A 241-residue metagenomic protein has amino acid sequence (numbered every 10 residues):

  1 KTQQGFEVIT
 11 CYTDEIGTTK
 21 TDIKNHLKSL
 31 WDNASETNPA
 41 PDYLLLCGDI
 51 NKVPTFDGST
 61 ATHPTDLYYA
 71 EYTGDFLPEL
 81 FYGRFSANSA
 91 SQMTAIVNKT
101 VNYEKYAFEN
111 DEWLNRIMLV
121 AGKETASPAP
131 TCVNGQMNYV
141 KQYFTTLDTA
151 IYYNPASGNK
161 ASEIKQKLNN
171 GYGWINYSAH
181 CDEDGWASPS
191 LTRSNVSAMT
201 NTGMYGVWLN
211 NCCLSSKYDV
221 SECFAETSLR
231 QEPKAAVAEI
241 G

Functional and structural regions predicted by a protein language model:
T2-G241: Cysteine-dependent hydrolase recognition
